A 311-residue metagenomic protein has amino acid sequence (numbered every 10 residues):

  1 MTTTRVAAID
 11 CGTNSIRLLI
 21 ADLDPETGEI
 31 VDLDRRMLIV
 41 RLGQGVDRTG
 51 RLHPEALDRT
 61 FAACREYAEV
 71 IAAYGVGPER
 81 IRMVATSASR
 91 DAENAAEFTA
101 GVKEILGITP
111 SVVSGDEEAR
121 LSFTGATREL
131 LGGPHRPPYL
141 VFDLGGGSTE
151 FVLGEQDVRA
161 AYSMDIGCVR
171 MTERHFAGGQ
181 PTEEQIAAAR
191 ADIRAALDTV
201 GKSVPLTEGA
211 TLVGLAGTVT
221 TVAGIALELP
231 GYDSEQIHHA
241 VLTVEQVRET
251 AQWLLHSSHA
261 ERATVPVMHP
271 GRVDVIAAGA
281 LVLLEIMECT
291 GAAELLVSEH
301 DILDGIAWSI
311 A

Functional and structural regions predicted by a protein language model:
T2-V31: N-terminal basic/disordered segments at the start of proteins
T3-V6, I20-L23, G45-Y74, P78 (+2 more regions): Helical "lid/coupling" subdomains associated with nucleotide-phosphate turnover
T13-S15, A126, G145-F151, G217: Ser/Thr-glycine-rich phosphate-binding loops at phosphate-binding pockets of nucleotides, nucleotide cofactors
T27-L42: N-terminal glycine-rich anion-binding loops that anchor highly charged ligand groups
L140-F142: A short, small-residue-rich loop immediately preceding and capping a beta-strand
